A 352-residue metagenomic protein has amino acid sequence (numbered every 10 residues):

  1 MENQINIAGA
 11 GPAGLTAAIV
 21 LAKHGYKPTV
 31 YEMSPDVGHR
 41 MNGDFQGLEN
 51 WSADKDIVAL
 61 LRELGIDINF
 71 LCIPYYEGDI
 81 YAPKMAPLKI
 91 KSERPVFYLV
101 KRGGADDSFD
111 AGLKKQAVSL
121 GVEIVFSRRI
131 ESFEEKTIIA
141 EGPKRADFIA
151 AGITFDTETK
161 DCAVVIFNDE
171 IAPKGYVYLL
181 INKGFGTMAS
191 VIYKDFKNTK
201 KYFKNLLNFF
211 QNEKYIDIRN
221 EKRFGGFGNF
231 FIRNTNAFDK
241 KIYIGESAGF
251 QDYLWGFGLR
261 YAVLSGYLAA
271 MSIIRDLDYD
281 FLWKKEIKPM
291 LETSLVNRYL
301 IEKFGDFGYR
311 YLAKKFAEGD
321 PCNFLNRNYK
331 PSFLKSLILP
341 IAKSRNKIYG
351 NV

Functional and structural regions predicted by a protein language model:
M1-A13: Beta1/beta-strand and adjacent pyrophosphate-binding region of the FAD-binding site in flavoprotein oxidoreductases
A8-A10, A22-D44: Glycine-rich FAD pyrophosphate-binding loop
A10, S34, G104-K222, G228-T235 (+1 more regions): Predominantly flavin-linked oxidoreductase catalytic cores and closely associated redox partners
V37-A82, A151-I153: N-terminal FAD cofactor-binding segment of flavoenzymes
I232-R233, W255, M271-Y311: Active-site-proximal substrate-binding core of FAD-dependent oxidoreductases
A237-L254: Short FAD-binding loop at a beta-strand-to-alpha-helix junction that anchors the flavin cofactor in diverse
Q251-I273: A conserved FAD-binding loop/helix module that cradles the flavin
F304-V352: C-terminal auxiliary extensions adjacent to catalytic cores
